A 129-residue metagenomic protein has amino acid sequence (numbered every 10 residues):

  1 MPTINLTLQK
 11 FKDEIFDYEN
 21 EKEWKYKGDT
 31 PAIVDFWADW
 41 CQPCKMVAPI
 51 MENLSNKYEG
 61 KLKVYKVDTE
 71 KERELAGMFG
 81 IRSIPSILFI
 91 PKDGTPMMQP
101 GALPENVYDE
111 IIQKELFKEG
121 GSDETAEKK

Functional and structural regions predicted by a protein language model:
M1-K22: N-terminal "domain-start" segment that seeds a small globular fold
I4-L6, F36, V47-E74, I81: Thiol-based oxidoreductase modules, predominantly thioredoxin-like and allied folds used for disulfide exchange
F11, F36-W37, I90: Conserved hydrophobic/aromatic "anchor" residues that stabilize well-ordered secondary structure elements
K12-E14, E72-L75, N106: Short loop/turn elements that flank and shape the SAM/SAH-binding pocket of Class I
Y18-G28, K128: Intrinsically disordered, low-complexity Ser/Thr- and acidic-rich flexible linkers and loops, especially at boundaries
K25-A38: Short active-site neighborhood of thiol/selenol oxidoreductases, capturing the structured segment around
C41-C44: Hydrophobic heptad-repeat coiled-coil signature
S83, L88-K128: Non-catalytic, surface beta->alpha helical segment in thiol-disulfide oxidoreductase systems
